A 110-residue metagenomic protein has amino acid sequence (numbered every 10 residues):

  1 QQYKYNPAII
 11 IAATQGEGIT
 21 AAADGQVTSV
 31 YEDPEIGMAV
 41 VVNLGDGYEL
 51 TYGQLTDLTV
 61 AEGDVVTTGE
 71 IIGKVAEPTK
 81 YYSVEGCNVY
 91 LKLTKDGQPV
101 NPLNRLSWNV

Functional and structural regions predicted by a protein language model:
Q1-I36, T68: Surface-exposed, glycine-biased beta-strand/turn segments
I9-A12, A39-L44, Y90-L93: Short, acidic/hydrophobic/Gly-rich beta-strand patch recurrent on exposed beta strands that often constitutes part
I10, V41, T51, K74 (+1 more regions): Conserved beta-strand positions that form and line the central face of beta-propeller blades
Q15-E17, G37-M38, A61, V89: Short loop/turn microsegments at loop-to-beta-strand junctions
E17-T20, A61, V100-L103: Surface-exposed connector loops and short turns at secondary-structure junctions
A21-D57: Zn2+-dependent peptidoglycan hydrolase active-site motif and core
E32, D57-V60, E77-K80: Short, conserved catalytic or interaction motifs in soluble domains
D64-V110: Conserved, short, structured surface segments that act as functional micro-motifs
